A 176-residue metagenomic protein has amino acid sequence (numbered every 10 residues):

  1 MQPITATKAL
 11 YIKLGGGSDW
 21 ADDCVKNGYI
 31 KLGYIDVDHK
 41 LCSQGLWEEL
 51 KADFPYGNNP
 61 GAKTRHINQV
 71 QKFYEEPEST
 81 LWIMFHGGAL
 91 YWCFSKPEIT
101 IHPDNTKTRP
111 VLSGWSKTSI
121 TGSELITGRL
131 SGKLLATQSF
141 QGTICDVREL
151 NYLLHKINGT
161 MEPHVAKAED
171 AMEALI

Functional and structural regions predicted by a protein language model:
M1-K40, D104-I176: Contiguous surface segments at macromolecular interaction interfaces
T7-A9, E78-L81, G88-L90: Short, surface-exposed beta-edge/turn micro-motifs
Y29-K63: Aromatic- and Gly/Pro-rich amphipathic surface segment
R65-N68: Short, conserved turn/kink motifs that form compact alpha/beta structural patches or helix kinks used as
V70-M84: Short coil-to-beta transition motif at edge beta-strands of beta-rich domains
H86, P97, W115: Residues that line or immediately flank small-molecule/substrate-binding pockets and catalytic motifs
A89-T100: Short beta-strand-centered aromatic/proline hotspots
